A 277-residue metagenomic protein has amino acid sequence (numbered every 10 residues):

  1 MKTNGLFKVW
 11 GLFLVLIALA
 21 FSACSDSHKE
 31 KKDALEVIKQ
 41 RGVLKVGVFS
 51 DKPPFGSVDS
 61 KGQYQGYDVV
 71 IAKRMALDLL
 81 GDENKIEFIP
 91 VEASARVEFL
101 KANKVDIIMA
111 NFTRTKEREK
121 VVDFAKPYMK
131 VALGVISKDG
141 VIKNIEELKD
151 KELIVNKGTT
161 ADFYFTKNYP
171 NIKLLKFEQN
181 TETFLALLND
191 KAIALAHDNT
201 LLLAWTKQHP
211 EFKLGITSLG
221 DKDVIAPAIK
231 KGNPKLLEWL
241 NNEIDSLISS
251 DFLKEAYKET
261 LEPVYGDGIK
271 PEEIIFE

Functional and structural regions predicted by a protein language model:
A20-A23: C-terminal motif of bacterial Sec signal peptides marking the signal peptidase cleavage site
S25-K29, V70, R74-D78, K151-E152 (+3 more regions): Extended ligand-binding regions for polar small-molecule ligands
D26-K29, K39, F163-F177, K213-S218 (+1 more regions): Ligand-binding clefts/hinges and TM-proximal coupling segments of bilobed small-molecule sensing domains
K29-M109: Extracytoplasmic small-molecule ligand-binding "clamshell" domains of the periplasmic binding protein/Venus flytrap
K31-D33, I86-E98, G140, L175-L185 (+2 more regions): Short helix-initiation/N-cap motifs at beta->coil->alpha
S50, M129-D139, N199, L203-D245 (+1 more regions): Periplasmic-binding protein-like
K73, L77, K85-E147, L214 (+1 more regions): Acidic, polar ligand-binding/catalytic clefts
A95, F112-K120, Y164-K167, T181 (+1 more regions): A ligand-binding cleft/hinge motif common to bilobed small-molecule-binding domains
